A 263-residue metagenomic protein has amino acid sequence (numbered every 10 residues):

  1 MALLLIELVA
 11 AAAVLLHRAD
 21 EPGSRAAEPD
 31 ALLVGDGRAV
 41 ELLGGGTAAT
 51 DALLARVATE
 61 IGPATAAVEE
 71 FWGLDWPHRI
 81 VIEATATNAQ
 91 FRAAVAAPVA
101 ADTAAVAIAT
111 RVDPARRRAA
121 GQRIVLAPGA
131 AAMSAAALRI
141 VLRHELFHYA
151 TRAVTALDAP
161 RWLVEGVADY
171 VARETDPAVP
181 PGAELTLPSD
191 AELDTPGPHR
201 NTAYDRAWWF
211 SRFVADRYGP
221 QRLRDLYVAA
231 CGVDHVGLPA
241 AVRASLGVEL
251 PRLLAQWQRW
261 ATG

Functional and structural regions predicted by a protein language model:
M1-L15: Hydrophobic membrane-insertion alpha-helices, especially the h-region of bacterial N-terminal signal peptides
A2, A58, G129-A130, Y149 (+1 more regions): Hydrophobic alpha-helical segments, principally membrane-spanning helices and signal/leader peptides
H17-R25: Aromatic-capped interface at the extracytoplasmic side of an N-terminal signal-anchor transmembrane helix
R25, P29-R143, A153-P160, A178-V179 (+2 more regions): Juxtacatalytic substrate-recognition/specificity segment
A115-R116, A136-V141, Y149, A153-G263: Acidic/His/Gly-enriched intrinsically disordered linker/tail segments that often contain short helix/coil "MoRF-like"
